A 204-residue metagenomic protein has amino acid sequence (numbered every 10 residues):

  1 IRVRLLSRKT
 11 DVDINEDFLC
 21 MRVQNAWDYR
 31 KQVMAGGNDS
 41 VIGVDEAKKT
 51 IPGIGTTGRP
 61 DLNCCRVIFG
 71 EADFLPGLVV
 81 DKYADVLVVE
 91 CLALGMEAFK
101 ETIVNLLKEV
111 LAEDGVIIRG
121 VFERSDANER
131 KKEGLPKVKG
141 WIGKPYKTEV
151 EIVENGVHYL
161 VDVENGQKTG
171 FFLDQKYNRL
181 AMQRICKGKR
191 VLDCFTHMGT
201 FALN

Functional and structural regions predicted by a protein language model:
I1-A84: Non-catalytic accessory regions of SAM-dependent methyltransferases
D17, M21, E97-E101, N105: Short, well-ordered alpha-helical segments
N25-D28, N105-A112, K187: Short, intrinsically disordered, mixed-charge
G70-L75, V79-D81, K100-F171, L180: Non-catalytic substrate-recognition/targeting regions of SAM-dependent transferases
D81, D174, D193: Acidic active-site catalytic centers that drive phospho-/nucleotidyl reactions and related ester hydrolyses
L87-C91: Carbohydrate-binding surface patches
A181-N204: Conserved SAM/SAH cofactor-binding pocket of Class I
